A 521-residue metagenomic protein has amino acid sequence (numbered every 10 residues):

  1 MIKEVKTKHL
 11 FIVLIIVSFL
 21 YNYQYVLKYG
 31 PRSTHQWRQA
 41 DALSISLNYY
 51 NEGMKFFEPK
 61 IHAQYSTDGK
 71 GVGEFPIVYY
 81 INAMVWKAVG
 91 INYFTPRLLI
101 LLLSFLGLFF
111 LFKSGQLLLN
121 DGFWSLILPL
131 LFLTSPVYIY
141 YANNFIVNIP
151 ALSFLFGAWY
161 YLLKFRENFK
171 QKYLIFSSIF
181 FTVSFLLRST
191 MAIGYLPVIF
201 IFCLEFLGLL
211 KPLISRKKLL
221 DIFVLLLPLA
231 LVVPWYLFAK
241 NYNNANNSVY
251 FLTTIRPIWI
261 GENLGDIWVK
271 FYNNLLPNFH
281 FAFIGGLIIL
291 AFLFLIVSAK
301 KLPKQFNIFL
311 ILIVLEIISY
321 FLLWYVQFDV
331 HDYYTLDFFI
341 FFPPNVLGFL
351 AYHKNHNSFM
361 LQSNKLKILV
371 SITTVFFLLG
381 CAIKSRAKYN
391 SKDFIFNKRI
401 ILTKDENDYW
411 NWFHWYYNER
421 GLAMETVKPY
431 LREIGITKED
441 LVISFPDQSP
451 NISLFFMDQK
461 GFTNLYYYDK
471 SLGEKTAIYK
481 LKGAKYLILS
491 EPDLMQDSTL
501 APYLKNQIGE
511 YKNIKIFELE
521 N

Functional and structural regions predicted by a protein language model:
K8-I16, I179, L225-L229, L350-T403: Signature aromatic-anchored transmembrane alpha helix within multi-pass, membrane-resident enzymes that catalyze glycan
I12-V13, I91, L111-T134, L152-S153 (+1 more regions): Transmembrane-helix signature of polytopic, membrane-embedded enzymes that assemble or transfer cell-envelope glycans
L14-I15, L126-I127, F132, F176-F181 (+6 more regions): Transmembrane alpha-helix segments characteristic of polytopic inner-membrane glycan-assembly/cell-envelope
G30-S33, D332, K367-S371, F376-E433 (+2 more regions): Membrane-proximal, lumen/periplasm-facing interface regions of secretory-pathway glyco- and lipid-modifying enzymes
D41-N48, V183, G194-K304, I317-F328 (+1 more regions): Transmembrane-lumen/periplasm boundary regions of multi-pass, lipid-linked membrane glycan transferases
T95-L119, F156-Y161: Transmembrane-helix motifs of polytopic, lipid-linked glycan transferases
Q116-G122, A158-L174, S184, L350: Membrane-interface transmembrane helices that cradle and orient dolichyl/undecaprenyl
V137-A151: Short acidic/glycine- and proline-prone juxtamembrane loop motifs at membrane-interface regions of multi-pass membrane
